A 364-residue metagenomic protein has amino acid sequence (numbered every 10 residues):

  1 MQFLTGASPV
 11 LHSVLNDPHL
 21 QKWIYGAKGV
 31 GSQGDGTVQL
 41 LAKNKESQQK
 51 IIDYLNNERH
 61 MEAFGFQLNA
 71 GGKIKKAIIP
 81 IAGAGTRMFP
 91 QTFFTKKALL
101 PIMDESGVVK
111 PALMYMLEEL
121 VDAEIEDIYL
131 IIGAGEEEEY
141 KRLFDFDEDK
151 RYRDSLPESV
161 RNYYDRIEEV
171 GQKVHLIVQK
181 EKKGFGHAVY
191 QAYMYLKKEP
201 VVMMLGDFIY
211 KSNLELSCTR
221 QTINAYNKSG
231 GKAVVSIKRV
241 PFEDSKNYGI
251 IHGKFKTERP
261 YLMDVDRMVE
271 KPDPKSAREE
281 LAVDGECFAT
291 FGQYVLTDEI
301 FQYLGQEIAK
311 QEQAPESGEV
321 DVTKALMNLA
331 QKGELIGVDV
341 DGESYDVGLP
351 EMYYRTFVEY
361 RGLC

Functional and structural regions predicted by a protein language model:
M1-G72: Glycine-rich, charge-dense phosphate/pyrophosphate-binding loop(s) and the adjacent flexible "lid"/catalytic subdomain
T37, K50, E139, Y303 (+1 more regions): Phosphate- and divalent-cation-binding pockets in alpha/beta enzyme and binding domains that engage nucleotide-derived
L40, A77-I79, L130, M203 (+2 more regions): Structural beta-sheet core signal
K43, L68, P80-G83, D104 (+4 more regions): Cofactor-binding loop segments of dinucleotide-utilizing enzymes, especially the Rossmann-like FAD- and NAD(P)+-binding
I74-A82, T86-P90, P101-M203, Y210-L214: Conserved N-terminal catalytic core of the sugar/cofactor nucleotidyltransferase
L113, A192, D207, I251 (+2 more regions): Residue-level signal for inorganic ion chemistry
K211-D298, Q302: Conserved core of the sugar-phosphate nucleotidyltransferase
D273, A277-C364: Conserved alpha/beta core of the MobA/IspD/sugar-nucleotide pyrophosphorylase nucleotidyltransferase superfamily
